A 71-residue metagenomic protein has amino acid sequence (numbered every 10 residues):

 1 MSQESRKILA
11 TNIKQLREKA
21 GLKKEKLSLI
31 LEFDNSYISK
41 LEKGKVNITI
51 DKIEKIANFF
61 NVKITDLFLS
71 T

Functional and structural regions predicted by a protein language model:
M1-K19: A short, Lys/Arg-rich alpha-helix, primarily the initiator
S2-Q3, D66-T71: Short, charged recognition helix plus adjacent turn of helix-turn-helix-like nucleic-acid-binding domains
I13, K24, N35, I50-I53: Helix-turn-helix DNA-binding elements, focusing on the entry/boundary residues of the two helices that contact DNA
R17, S28, A57: The alpha-helix within a helix-turn-helix
L22-K40: Short alpha-helical DNA-recognition segment
N35-K40, D51, L69-S70: Base-recognition residues in the alpha-helical recognition helix of bacterial helix-turn-helix
K52-D66: DNA major-groove recognition helix of helix-turn-helix/homeodomain DNA-binding modules
